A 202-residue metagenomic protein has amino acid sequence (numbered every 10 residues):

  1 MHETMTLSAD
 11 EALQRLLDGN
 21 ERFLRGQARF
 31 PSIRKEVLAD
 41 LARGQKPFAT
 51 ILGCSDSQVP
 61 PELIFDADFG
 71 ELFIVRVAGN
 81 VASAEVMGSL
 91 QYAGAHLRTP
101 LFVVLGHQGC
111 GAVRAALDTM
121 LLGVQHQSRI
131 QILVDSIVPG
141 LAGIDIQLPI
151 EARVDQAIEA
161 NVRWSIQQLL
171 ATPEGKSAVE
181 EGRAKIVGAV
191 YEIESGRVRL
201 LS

Functional and structural regions predicted by a protein language model:
M1-G44, G70, G79-T99, G111-S202: Divalent-metal-activated hydrolytic enzyme cores
F48, L52-S89: Active-site cofactor/substrate anionic-group-binding motifs, chiefly glycine- and Lys/Arg-rich phosphate-binding loops
F48-T50, T99-F102: Short active-site oxyanion
L52-C54, R76, V103-H107, V187-E192: Short beta-strand segments
D56-Q58, H107-A112: Gly/Ser/Thr-rich loops at beta-strand to alpha-helix junctions that form or flank small-molecule/cofactor-binding
